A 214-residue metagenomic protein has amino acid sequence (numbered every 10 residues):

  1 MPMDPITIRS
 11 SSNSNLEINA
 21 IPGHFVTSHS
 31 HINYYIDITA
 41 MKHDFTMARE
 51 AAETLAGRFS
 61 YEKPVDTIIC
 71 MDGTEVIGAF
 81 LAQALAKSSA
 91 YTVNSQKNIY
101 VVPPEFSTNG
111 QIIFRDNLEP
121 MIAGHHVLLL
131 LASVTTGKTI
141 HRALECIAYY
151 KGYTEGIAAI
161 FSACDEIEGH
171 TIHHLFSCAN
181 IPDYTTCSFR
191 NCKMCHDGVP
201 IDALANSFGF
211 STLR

Functional and structural regions predicted by a protein language model:
M1-P64, S207-R214: Active-site-facing substrate-recognition patch
P2-I8, L144-R214: PRPP-dependent phosphoribosyltransferase catalytic core
G57, Q83, K87, E145 (+1 more regions): Short, well-ordered alpha-helices that flank and scaffold nucleotide-derived cofactor binding pockets
E62-T74: Short glycine-rich phosphate-binding loop at a beta-alpha junction
D66, H125, E155: Conserved acidic residues
E75-L128, K138-T139: Short, glycine/charge-rich flexible loops or terminal/linker lids adjacent to PRPP-binding catalytic cores
